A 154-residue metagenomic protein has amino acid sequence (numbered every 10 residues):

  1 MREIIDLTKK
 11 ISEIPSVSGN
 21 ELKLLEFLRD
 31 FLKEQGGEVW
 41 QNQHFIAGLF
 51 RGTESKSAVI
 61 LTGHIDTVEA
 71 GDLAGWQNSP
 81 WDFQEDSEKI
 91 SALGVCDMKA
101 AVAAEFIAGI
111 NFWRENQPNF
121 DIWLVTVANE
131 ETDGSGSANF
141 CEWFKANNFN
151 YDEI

Functional and structural regions predicted by a protein language model:
M1-V95, W113-N119: Acidic/His- and Gly-rich active-site-bordering loop/insert found across diverse amide/peptide-bond hydrolases
M98-I154: Acidic/histidine-rich catalytic neighborhood of metal-dependent amide-processing enzymes
